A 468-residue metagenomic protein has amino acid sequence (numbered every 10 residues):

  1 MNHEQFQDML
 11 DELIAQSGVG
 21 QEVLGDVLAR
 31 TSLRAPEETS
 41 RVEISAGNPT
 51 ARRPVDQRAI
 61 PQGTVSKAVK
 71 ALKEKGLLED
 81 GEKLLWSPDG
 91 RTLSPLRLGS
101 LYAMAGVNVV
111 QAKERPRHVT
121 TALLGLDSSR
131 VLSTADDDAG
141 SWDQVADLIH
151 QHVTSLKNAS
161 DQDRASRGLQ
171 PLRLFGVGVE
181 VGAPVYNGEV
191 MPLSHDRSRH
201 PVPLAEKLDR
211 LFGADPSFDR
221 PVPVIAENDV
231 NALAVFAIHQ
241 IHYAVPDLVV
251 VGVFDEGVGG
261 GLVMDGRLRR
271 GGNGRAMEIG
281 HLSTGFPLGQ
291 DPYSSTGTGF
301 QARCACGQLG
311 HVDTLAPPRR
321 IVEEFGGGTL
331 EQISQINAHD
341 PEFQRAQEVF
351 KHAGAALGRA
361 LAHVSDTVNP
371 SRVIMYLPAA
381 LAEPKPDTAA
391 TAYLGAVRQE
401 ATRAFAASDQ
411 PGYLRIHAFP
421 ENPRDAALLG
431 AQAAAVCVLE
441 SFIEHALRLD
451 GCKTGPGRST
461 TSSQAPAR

Functional and structural regions predicted by a protein language model:
M1-R173, H242, P287, T298-R468: ATP-binding/phosphotransfer module of carbohydrate and carboxylate kinases, centering on a glycine-rich
M104-V109, L174-E180, L248-V253, G259-G261: Short glycine-aspartate micro-motif
A112-R115, P184-Y186, V258-G259: Short, acidic Gly/Pro/Ser/Thr-rich loop/turn segments
S128, P184, N231, V258 (+1 more regions): Short, glycine/serine-rich, charged loops/turns that create anion-binding and catalytic segments at active sites
S129-R130, E189, R267: Residue-level signal for well-ordered, solvent-exposed loop/turn and beta-edge residues enriched in charged/polar side
S133-A135, W142, R199, K207-A214 (+2 more regions): Glycine/GP-enriched mid-protein hinge/lid loop-to-helix segment characteristic of carbohydrate kinases
D138-T154, N158-L248, T388-A404: Glycine-rich phosphate-binding loop and adjoining helix at the ATP-binding site of ATP-dependent phosphoryl-transfer
